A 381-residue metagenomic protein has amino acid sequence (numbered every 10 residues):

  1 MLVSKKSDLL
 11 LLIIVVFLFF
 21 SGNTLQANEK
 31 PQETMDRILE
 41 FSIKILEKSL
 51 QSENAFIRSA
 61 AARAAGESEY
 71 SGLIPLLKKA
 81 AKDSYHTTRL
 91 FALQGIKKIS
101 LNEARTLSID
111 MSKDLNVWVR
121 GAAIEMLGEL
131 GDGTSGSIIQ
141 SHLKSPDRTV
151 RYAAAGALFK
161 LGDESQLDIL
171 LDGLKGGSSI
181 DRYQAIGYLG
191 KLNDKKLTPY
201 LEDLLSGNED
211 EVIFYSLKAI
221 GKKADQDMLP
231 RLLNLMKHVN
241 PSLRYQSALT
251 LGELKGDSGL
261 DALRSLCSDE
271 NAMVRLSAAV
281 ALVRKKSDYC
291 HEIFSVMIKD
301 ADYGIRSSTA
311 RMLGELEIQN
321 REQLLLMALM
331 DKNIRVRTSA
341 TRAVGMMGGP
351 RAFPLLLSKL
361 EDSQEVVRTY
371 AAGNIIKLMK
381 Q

Functional and structural regions predicted by a protein language model:
L12-S21: Bacterial N-terminal signal peptides
L25-S71, H86-T87: N-terminal leader/linker segments that initiate helical-solenoid repeat arrays
D36-S49, Y70-K82, L101-K113, D132-K144 (+8 more regions): Amphipathic alpha-helical scaffolding segments comprising HEAT/armadillo-like alpha-solenoid repeats
E53-N54, S84-Y85, L115-N116, P146-D147 (+7 more regions): Short inter-helical turns and helix N-cap capping residues of alpha-solenoid HEAT/ARM repeat scaffolds
A64, G95-K98, M126, A157 (+7 more regions): Core register positions within helices of long alpha-helical scaffolds
D147-D225, N240-Y245: Solenoidal tandem-repeat scaffolds enriched in leucines and small polar residues
